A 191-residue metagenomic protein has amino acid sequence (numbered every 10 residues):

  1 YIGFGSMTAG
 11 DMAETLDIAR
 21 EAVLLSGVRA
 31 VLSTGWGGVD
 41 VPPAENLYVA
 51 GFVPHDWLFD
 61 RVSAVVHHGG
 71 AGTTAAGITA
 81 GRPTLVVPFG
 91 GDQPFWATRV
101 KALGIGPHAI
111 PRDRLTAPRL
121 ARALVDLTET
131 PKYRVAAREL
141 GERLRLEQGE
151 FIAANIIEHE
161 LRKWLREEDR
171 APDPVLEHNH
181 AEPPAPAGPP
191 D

Functional and structural regions predicted by a protein language model:
Y1-A64, H178-H180, D191: Donor-nucleotide binding loops and adjacent catalytic segments primarily of GT-B fold Leloir glycosyltransferases
M7-D11, V49, V87-G91, I110-D113: Short, contiguous acidic/charged loop-to-helix segments that flank catalytic cores in large enzymes
D11-T15, W96, G149: Residues at alpha-helix caps and immediate loop-helix transition turns in enzyme cores, especially N- and C-cap
A50-R99: A donor-sugar binding/catalytic signature common to diverse glycosyltransferases and related nucleotide-sugar
G91-A123: Change "using UDP/GDP/dTDP sugars" to "using nucleotide sugars
A117-D191: C-terminal amphipathic helix plus adjacent low-complexity, charged tail appended to glycosyltransferase catalytic
